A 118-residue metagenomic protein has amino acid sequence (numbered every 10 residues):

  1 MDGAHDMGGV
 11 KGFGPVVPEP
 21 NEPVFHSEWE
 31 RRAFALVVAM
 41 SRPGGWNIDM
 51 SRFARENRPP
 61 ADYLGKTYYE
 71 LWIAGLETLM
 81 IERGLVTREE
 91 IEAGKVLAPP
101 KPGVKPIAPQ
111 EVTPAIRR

Functional and structural regions predicted by a protein language model:
M1-R118: A charge-rich, low-complexity, intrinsically flexible signal that marks solvent-exposed coils, linkers, repeats
